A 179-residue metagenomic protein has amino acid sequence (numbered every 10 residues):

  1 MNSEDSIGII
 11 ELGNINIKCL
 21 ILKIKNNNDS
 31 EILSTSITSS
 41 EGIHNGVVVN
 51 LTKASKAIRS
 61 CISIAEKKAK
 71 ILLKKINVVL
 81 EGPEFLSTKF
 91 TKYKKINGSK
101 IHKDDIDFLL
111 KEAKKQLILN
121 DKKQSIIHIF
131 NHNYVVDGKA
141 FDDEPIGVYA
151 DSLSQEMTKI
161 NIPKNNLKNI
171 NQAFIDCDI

Functional and structural regions predicted by a protein language model:
M1-N16, L20-I179: Nucleotide/phosphate-binding catalytic cleft detector across ATP-hydrolyzing and phosphate-transferring enzymes
